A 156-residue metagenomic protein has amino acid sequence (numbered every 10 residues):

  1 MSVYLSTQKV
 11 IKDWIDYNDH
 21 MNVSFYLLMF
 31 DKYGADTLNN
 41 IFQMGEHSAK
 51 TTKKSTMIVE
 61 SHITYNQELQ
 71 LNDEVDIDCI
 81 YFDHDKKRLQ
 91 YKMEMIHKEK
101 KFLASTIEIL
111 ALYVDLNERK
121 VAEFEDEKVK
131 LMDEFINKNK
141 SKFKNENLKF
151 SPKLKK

Functional and structural regions predicted by a protein language model:
M1-I58, D115-K156: Hot-dog-fold acyl-thioester-processing enzymes
Y4, M57-V59, V75, L89 (+1 more regions): Hydrophobic core residues within well-ordered beta-strands of beta-rich domains
K12, M93-M95, A111: Generic short beta-strand
T37-F42, K92, K101-F102: Binding-site signature for planar aromatic cofactors or substrates
S61-K98: Hydrophobic beta-sheet segments that form the core/acyl-binding groove of ACP/CoA-dependent acyl-chain-processing
E99-K101, N117: Solvent-exposed strand-loop boundary residues in beta-sheet-rich modules
F102-L103, V121: Beta-sandwich strand segments
I107-I109, E125: Short hydrophobic alpha-helix segments
